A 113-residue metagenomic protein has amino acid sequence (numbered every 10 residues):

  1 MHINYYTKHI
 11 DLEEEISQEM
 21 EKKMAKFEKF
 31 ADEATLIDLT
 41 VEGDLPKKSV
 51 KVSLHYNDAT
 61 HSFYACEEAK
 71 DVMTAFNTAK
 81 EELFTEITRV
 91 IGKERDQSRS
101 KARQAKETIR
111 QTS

Functional and structural regions predicted by a protein language model:
M1-S113: N-terminal, polar/charged subdomain of small-to-medium soluble alpha/beta proteins
